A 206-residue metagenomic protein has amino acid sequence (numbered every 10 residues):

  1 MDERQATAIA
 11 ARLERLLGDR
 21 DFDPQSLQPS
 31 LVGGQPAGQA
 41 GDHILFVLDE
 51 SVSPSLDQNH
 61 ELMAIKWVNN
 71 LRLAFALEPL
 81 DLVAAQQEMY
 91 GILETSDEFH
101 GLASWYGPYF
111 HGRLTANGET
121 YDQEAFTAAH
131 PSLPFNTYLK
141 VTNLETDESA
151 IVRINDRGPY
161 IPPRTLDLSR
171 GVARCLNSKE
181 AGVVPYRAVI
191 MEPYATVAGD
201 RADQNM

Functional and structural regions predicted by a protein language model:
M1-E94: Non-catalytic extracellular/periplasmic "stalk" and linker regions immediately N-terminal to catalytic or recognition
A8, P24, V32-Q35, G41-H43 (+6 more regions): Extracytoplasmic
L13-D21, L71-L82, G107-F110, T137 (+3 more regions): Sec/Tat-exported extracytoplasmic proteins
A40, W105-G107, N143, I190: Flexible glycine-/small-residue-rich
Q87-T95, A103-W105, Y194-M206: A short, highly charged, low-complexity intrinsically disordered segment
F99-Y121: Short, basic/aromatic beta-hairpin or loop at an interaction surface
L114-M206: Exported/periplasmic cell-wall-interacting domains
